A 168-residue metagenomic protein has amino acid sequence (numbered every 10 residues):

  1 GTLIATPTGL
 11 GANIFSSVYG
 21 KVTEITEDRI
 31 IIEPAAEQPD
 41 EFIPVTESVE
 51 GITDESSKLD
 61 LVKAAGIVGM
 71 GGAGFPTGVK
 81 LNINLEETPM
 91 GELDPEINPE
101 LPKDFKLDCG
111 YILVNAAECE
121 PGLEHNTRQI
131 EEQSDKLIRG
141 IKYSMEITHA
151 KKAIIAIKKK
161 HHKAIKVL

Functional and structural regions predicted by a protein language model:
G1-I4, G20: A structural signal for short beta-strand/turn segments enriched in small hydrophobics and glycine
T6-L10: N-terminal alpha-helical targeting/anchoring segments
G11-L168: Iron-sulfur-associated redox domains of electron-transfer enzymes in respiratory and anaerobic energy metabolism
